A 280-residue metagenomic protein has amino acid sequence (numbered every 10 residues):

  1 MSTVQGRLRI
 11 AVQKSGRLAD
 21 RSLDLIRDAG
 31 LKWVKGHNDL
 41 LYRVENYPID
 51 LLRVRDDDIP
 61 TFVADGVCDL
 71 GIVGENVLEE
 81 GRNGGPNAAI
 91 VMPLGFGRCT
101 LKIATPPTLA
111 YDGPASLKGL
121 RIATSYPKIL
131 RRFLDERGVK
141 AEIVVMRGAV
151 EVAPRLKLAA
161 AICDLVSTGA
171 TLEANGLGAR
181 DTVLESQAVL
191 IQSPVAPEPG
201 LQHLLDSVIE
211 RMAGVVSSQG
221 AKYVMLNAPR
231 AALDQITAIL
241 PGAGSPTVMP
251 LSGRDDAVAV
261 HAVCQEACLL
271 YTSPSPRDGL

Functional and structural regions predicted by a protein language model:
G6-L18, L25, A29, D112-Y126 (+1 more regions): Short loop->beta-strand "edge-of-pocket" segments that line small-molecule binding or catalytic clefts across diverse
R21-N46, N83, P114-S116, P127-I143: Ligand-binding cleft/hinge of the Venus flytrap
G36-Y47, L51-T61, I143-P154: Short helix-initiation/N-cap motifs at beta->coil->alpha
L52, D69-G74, A160-V166: Paired acidic/hydrophobic, glycine-rich loop segments that form the ligand-binding mouth/hinge of periplasmic-binding
P86-K140, A196, I209-E210: A conserved helix-loop-strand patch within extracytoplasmic ligand-binding domains of the periplasmic binding
I129, A141-N227, A231-L233: Pocket-lining segment of extracytoplasmic ligand-binding domains
A228-P246: Short amphipathic alpha-helix segments
Y271-L280: Single conserved hydrophobic/aromatic residue that forms the stacking wall/gate of nucleotide- or nucleobase-binding
